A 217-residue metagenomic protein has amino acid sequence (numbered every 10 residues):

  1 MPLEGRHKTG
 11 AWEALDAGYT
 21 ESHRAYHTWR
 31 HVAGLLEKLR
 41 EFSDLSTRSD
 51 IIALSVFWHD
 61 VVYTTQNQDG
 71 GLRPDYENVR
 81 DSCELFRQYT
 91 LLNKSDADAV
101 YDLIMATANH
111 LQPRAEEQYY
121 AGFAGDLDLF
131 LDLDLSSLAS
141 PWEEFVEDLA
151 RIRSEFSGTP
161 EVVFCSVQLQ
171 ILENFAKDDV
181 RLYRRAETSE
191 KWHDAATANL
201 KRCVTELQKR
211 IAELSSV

Functional and structural regions predicted by a protein language model:
M1, Y19, D98, D102-Q112 (+1 more regions): Intrinsically disordered, low-complexity activation-like regions
M1-V32: Conserved N-terminal diphosphate/IPP-binding helix and adjacent helical/loop segment of trans-prenyltransferase domains
H23-H27, E37-R48, W58, Q68 (+1 more regions): Divalent metal-dependent phosphate-bond-processing catalytic cores, especially two-metal-ion Mg2+/Mn2+ enzymes that act
L35, D75-L91: An active-site-proximal "capping" alpha-helix that borders the catalytic cofactor pocket
L35, S49-Q68, S82, Y101-A108: His-Asp-centered metal-binding catalytic motifs of divalent-metal-dependent phosphohydrolases/nucleases
Q68, Q88-D96: Inter-helical turn/loop segments and adjacent helix faces that build the functional surface of alpha-helical bundle
Q68-P74: Metal-dependent catalytic cores of enzymes that make or break cyclic nucleotides and related phosphoester linkages
